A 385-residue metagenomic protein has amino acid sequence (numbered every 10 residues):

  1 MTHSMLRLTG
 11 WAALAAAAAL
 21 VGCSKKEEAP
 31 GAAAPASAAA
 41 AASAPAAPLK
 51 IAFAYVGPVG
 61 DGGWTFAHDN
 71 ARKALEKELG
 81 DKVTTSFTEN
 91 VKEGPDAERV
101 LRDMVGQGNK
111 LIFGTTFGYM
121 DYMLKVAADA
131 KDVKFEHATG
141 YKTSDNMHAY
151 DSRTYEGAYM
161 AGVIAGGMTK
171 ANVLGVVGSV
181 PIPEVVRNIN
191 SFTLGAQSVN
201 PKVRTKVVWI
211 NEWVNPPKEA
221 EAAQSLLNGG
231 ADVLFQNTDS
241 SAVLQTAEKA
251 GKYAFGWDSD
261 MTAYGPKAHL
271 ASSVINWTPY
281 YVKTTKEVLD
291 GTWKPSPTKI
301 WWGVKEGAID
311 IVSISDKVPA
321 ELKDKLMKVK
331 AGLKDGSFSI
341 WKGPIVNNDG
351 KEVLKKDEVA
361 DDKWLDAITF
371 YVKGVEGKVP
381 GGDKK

Functional and structural regions predicted by a protein language model:
M1-A12: Bacterial N-terminal signal peptides that target proteins for export
C23-E27: Bacterial signal peptide processing site
A44-A46, K50-A71, L75-L79, S86-A97 (+2 more regions): Extracytoplasmic "Venus flytrap"
R72, Y159-V203, V207, P297-P319: An alpha-beta-alpha
G108-T116, E136-A138, G229-T238, W257: Periplasmic-binding protein-like
A128-S152, S259-K267: Flexible loop/hinge segments that line or gate small-molecule binding clefts
Y150-N172, V274-W293: Hydrophobic alpha-helical segments within soluble ligand-binding/sensing domains
D290-K385: Segments of small-molecule ligand-sensing domains
